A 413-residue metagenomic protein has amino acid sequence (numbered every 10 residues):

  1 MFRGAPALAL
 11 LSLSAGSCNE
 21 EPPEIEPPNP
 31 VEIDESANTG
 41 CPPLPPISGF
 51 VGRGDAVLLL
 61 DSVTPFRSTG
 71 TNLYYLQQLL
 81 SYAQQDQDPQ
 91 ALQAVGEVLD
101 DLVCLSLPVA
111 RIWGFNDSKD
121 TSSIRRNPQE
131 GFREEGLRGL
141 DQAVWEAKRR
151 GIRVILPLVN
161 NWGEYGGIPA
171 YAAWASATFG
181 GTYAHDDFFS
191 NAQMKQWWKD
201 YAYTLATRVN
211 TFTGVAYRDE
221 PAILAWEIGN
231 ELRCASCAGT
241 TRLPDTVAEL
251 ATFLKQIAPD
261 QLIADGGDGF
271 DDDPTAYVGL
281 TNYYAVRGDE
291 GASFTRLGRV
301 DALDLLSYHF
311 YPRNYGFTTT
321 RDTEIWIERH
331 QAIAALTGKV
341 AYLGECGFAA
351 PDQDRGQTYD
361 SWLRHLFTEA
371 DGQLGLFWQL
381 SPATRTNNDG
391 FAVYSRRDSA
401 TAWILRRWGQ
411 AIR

Functional and structural regions predicted by a protein language model:
S14-S17: C-terminal motif of bacterial Sec signal peptides marking the signal peptidase cleavage site
N19-E21: Bacterial signal peptide processing site
E26-N127, E146, T252-K255, R397-R413: N-terminal carbohydrate-binding accessory modules
Q77-P89, S122-R138, T182-W197, G229-T241 (+2 more regions): The substrate-binding groove and active-site-proximal loops of carbohydrate-active enzymes, especially glycoside
A83-A170, R242-A264, Y359-F367: Aromatic-lined substrate-binding rim segments of carbohydrate-active enzymes
V98-L107, G131-W162, I168-A225, F253 (+1 more regions): An active-site-proximal structural segment forming one wall of the substrate-binding cleft that immediately precedes
T178-G180, Q353-R413: Aromatic-rich peripheral "rim/lid" segments of glycoside hydrolase catalytic domains that contact and position glycan
D200-G214, A225, G229-Q373, P382 (+1 more regions): Extracellular glycoside hydrolase catalytic/binding regions
